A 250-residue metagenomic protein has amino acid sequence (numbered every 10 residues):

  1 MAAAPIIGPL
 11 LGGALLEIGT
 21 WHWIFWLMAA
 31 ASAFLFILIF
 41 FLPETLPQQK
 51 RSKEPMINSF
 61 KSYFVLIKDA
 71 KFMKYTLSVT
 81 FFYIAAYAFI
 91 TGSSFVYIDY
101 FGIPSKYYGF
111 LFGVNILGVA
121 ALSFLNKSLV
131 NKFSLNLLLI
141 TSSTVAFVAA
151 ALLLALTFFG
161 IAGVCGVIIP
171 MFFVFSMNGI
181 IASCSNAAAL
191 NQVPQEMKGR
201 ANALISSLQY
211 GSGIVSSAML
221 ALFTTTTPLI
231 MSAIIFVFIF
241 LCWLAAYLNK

Functional and structural regions predicted by a protein language model:
M1-L42: Helix-loop-helix hairpin linking two adjacent transmembrane segments in secondary transporters
L10-G19, Y97-I98, L129-V130, L220-P228: Interfacial helix-cap and linker-helix signal at transmembrane-aqueous boundaries of multi-pass secondary transporters
A31, F36-E54, L248-K250: Helix-loop junctions on the cytosolic side of multi-pass membrane transporters, especially the intracellular loop
E44-T76: Juxtamembrane intracellular "pre-TM" segments in multi-pass secondary transporters
K68-A88, F172-S176: Pair of pore-lining "gating" transmembrane helices in MFS-fold secondary transporters
L122-N136: Helix-to-loop junctions at the C-terminal end of transmembrane segments in multipass secondary transporters
L137-A182: C-terminal transmembrane helical hairpin of 12-TM major facilitator-type secondary transporters
S185-T227, I234-I235: A late C-terminal transmembrane helix in Major Facilitator Superfamily
